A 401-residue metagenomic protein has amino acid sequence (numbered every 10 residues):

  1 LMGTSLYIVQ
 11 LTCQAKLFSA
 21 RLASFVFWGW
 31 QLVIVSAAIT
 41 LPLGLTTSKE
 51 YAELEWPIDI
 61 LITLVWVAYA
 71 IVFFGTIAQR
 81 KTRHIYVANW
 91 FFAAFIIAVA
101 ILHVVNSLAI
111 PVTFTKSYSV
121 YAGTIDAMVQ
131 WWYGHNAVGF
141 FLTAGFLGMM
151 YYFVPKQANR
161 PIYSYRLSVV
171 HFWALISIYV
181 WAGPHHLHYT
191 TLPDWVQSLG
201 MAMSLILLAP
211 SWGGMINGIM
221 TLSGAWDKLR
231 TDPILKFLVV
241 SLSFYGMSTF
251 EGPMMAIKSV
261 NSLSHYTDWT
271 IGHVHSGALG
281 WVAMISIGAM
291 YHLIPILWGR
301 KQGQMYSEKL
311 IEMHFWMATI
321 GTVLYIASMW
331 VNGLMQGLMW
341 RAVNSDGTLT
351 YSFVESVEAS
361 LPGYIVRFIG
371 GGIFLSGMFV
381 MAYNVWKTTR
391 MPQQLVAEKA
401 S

Functional and structural regions predicted by a protein language model:
L1-H84, I110-S119, Y179-I206, Y306 (+1 more regions): Membrane-interface helix-loop-helix modules in multi-pass inner-membrane proteins
L1-T4, I60-F74, N136-Y152, S204-I219 (+2 more regions): Hydrophobic cores of alpha-helical transmembrane segments in multi-pass inner/ER membrane proteins, independent
L17-V33, H84-A100, A158-S177, A225-E251 (+2 more regions): Interfacial and helix-entry/exit segments of alpha-helical transmembrane bundles in multi-pass inner-membrane proteins
Y51-L61, G123-G139, Q197-L207, H265-L279 (+1 more regions): Short aromatic-rich membrane-water interface segments that cap or initiate transmembrane helices in multi-pass membrane
I77, R83-N89, I97-Y133, M150 (+5 more regions): Juxtamembrane/interfacial segments at transmembrane-helix boundaries in multi-pass membrane proteins
L102-P111, A182-Y189, L242-T270, A278 (+3 more regions): Specific lipid-exposed transmembrane alpha-helices and their immediate membrane-water interface residues in multi-pass
T143, L147, P161-H265, T270: Membrane-embedded translocation segments of transport machinery
Q393-S401: Short, highly charged, low-complexity non-transmembrane loops/tails of multi-pass membrane proteins
